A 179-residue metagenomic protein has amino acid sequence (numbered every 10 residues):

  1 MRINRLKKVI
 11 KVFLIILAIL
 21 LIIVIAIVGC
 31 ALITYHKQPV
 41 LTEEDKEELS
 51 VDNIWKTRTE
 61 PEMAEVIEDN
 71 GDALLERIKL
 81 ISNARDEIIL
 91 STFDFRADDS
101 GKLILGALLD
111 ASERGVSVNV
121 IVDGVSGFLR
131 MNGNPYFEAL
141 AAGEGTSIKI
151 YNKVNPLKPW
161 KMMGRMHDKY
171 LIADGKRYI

Functional and structural regions predicted by a protein language model:
M1-K7, A97, G115: Polar low-complexity intrinsically disordered regions
R2-N53: N-terminal membrane-anchoring alpha-helices
V40-A84, D94-I179: HKD-type phospholipase D/PLD-like phosphodiesterase module
